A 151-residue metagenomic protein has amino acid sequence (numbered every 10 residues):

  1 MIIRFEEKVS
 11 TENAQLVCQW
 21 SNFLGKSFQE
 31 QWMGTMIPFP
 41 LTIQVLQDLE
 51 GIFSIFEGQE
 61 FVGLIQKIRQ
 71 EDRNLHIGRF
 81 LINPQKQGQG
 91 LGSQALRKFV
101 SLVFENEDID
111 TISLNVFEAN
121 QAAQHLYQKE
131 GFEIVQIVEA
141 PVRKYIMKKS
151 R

Functional and structural regions predicted by a protein language model:
I2-Q85, L102, N106, I137-A140: Acetyl-CoA-dependent GNAT
H76, L81, S113-N115, I146: Conserved beta-strand segments that form the floor/walls of ligand-binding pockets within enzyme and binding domains
N83-Q85, Q89, E118-A119: Active-site acidic-Proline motif in GNAT/NAT acetyltransferases
K86, G90-F99: Conserved acetyl-CoA pyrophosphate-binding loop and the N-cap/start of the following alpha-helix in GNAT-like
S93, E118-Q136: Conserved active-site alpha-helix within GNAT-family acetyltransferase domains
K98, L102, H125-L126: Structural preference for long, well-ordered alpha-helical segments within the folded cores of structured domains
E105-N115: Conserved GNAT acetyl-CoA-binding A-motif
L114-Q124, A140-K144, S150: Conserved beta-strand-loop-alpha-helix junction that forms the acyl-donor binding cleft
